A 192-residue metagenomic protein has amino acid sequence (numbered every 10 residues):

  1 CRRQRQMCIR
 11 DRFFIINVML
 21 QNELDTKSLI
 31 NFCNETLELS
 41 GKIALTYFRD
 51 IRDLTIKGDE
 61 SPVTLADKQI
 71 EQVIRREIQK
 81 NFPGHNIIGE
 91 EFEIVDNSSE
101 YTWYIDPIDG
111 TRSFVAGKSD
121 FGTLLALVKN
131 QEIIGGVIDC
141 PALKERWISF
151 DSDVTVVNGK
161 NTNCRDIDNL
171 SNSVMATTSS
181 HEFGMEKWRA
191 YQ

Functional and structural regions predicted by a protein language model:
C1-D11: Single conserved hydrophobic/aromatic residue that forms the stacking wall/gate of nucleotide- or nucleobase-binding
Q4, E100, D120, E132-I134 (+1 more regions): Conserved catalytic motifs of the protein kinase core domain
I15-I108: N-terminal subdomain of lithium-sensitive/metallo-dependent phosphomonoesterases centered on the IMPase/IPPase/PAP
A44, D67, I78, T111 (+3 more regions): Residue-level signal for inorganic ion chemistry
D96, R112-V115, R146: Conserved protein kinase catalytic core
Y104-Q131, G135-P141: Glycine-rich active-site/cofactor-binding loop and its immediate structural neighborhood
A126-Q192: Acidic beta-strand-loop-alpha-helix segment within the catalytic core of divalent metal-dependent phosphate-processing
